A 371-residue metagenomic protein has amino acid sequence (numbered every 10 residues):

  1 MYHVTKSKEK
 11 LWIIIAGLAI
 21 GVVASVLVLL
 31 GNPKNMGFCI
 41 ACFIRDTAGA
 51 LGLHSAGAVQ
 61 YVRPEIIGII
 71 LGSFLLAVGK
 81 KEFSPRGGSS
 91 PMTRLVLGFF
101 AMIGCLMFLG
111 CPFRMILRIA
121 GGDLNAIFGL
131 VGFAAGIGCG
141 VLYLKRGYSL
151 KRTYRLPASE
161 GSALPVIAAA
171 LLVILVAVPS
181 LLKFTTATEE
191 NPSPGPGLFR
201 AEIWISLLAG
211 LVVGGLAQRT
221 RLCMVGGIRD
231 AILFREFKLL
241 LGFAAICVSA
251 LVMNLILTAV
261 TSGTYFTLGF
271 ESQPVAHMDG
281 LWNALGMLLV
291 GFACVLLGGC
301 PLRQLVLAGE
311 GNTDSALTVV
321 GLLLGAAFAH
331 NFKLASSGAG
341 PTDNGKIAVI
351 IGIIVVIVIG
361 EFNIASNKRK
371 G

Functional and structural regions predicted by a protein language model:
M1-G371: Membrane-interfacial helix-loop segments of redox and metal-homeostasis proteins, especially TM-loop-TM junctions
